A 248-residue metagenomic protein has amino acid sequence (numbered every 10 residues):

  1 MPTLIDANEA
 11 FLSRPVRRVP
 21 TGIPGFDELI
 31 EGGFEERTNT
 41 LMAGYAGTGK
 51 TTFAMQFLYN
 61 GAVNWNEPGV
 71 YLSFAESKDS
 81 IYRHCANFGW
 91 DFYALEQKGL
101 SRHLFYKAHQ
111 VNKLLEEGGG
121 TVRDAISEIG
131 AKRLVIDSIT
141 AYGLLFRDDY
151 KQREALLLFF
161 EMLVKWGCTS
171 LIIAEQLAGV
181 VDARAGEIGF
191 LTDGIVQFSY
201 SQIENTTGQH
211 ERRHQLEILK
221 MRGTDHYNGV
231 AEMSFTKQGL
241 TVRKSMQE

Functional and structural regions predicted by a protein language model:
M1-P2, A174-Q238: Phosphate-binding/switch region of NTP-binding enzymes
M1-S13: Charged, amphipathic alpha-helical linker segments immediately N-terminal to NTP-binding catalytic cores
T21-G33: Pre-Walker A adenine-sensing motif
E35, N39-L41, Y45-V111: Conserved P-loop
P68, L100, G130-R133, K165-I173: Loop/turn-to-beta-strand initiation segments
S73, I136, I172: Glycine-rich phosphate-binding loops of nucleotide-dependent enzymes
N87-W90, Q152-R153, E187-L191: Short, hinge-like loop/turn segments at secondary-structure boundaries
Y106-K165: Phosphate-binding/switch loop-helix module in NTP-utilizing enzymes
